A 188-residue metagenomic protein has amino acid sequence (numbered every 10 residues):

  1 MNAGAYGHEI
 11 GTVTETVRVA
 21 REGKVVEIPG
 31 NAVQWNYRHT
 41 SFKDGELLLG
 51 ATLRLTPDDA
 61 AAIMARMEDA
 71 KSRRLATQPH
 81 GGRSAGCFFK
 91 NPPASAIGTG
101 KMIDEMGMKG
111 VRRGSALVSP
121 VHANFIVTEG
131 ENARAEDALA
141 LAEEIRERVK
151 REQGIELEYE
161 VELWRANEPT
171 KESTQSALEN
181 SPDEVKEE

Functional and structural regions predicted by a protein language model:
M1-E15, S84, K90: A gly/ser-rich beta-alpha-beta helix-loop segment of oxidoreductase catalytic cores
A20, V25-A140, E147-R148, E152-E179 (+1 more regions): Phosphate/pyrophosphate- and phosphate-bearing ligand-binding catalytic cores of soluble enzymes
